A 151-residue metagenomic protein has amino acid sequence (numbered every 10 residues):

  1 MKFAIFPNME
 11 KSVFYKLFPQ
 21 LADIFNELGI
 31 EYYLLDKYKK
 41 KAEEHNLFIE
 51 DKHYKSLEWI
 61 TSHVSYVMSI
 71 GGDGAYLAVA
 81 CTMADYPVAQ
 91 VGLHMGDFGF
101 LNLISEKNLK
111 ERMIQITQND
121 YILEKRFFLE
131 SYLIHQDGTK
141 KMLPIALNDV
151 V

Functional and structural regions predicted by a protein language model:
M1-F3: Extreme N-terminal starter segment of soluble prokaryotic enzymes
E10, G72-A75, G96-F98: Short glycine-rich anion-binding loops that position phosphate/pyrophosphate groups of nucleotides and phosphorylated
F14-Y15, G74-A80: Short glycine/serine/threonine-rich phosphate/pyrophosphate-binding segments that cradle anionic phosphate groups
I30-K37: Short internal beta-strands
E50-V64: Short acidic low-complexity segments
Y86-I104: Short, acidic/small-residue loops that bind anionic groups at enzyme active sites
F98-V151: Catalytic core of DAGKc-family lipid kinases
